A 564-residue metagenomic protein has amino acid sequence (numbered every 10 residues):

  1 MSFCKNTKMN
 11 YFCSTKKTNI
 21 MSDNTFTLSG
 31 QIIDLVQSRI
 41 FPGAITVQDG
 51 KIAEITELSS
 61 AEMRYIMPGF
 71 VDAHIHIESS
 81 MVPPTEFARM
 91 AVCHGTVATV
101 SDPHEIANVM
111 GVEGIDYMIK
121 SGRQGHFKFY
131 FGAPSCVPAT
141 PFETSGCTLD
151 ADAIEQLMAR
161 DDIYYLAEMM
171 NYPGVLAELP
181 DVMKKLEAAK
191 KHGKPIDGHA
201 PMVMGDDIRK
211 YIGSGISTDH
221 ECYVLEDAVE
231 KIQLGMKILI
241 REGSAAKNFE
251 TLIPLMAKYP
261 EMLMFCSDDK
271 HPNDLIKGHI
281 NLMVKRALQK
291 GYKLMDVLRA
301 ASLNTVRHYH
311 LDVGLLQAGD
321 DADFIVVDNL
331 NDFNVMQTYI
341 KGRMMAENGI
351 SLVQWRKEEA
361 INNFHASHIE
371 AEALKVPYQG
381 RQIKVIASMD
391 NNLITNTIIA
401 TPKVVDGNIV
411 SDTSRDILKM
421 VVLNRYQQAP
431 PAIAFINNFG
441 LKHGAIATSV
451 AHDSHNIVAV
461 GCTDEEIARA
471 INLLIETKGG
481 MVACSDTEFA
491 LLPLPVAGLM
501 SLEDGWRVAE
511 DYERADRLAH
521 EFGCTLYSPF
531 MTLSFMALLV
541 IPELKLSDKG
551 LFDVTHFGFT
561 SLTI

Functional and structural regions predicted by a protein language model:
C4-K5, N10-G43, V47-Q48, T56 (+3 more regions): Active-site microenvironment of metallo-dependent hydrolases
D23-L28, D49-S101, V421: Replace "His-x-His-based motif
G69-V71, F131, F265, V460: Residue-level marker for buried hydrophobic side chains located in beta-strands that build the well-ordered beta-sheet
V71-P83, P138-A151, S217: Active-site mouth loops of central-metabolism enzymes
A88-P195, L491-P493: Divalent-metal coordination cores built from histidine and acidic residues
P103-I106, P134-S135, N171, P201-M202 (+5 more regions): Short, ordered loop/turn segments at secondary-structure junctions
T148-A167, G174-L239, S244-F265, L275-D296 (+1 more regions): Histidine/acidic residue-rich metal-binding segments in metalloenzymes
